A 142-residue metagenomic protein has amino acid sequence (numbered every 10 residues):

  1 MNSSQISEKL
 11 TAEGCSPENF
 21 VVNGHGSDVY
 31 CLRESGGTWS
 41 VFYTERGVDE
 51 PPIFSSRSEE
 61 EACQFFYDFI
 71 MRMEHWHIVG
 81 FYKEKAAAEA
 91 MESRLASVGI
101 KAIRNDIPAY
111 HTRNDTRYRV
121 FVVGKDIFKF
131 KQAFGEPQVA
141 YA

Functional and structural regions predicted by a protein language model:
M1-F20, I127-Y141: Negatively charged, low-complexity tracts enriched in Asp/Glu with abundant Ser/Thr
A12-S27, E92-I103: Short, solvent-exposed secondary-structure boundary motifs
N23-P51, F69-M71: Short aromatic-glycine-(Arg/Gly/Cys) micro-motifs in beta-strand/loop hairpins
G47-S58, G80: A short, exposed loop/beta-hairpin motif centered on an aromatic-Gly-Thr core
S55-I70, D126-G135: A short, charged, amphipathic alpha-helix used as a generic interaction element across diverse proteins
S56-R57, Y82-K85, G124: Conserved aromatic
E74-R104: Intrinsically disordered, low-complexity charged/polar segments
L95-I103, P108-A142: Acidic, proline/glycine-rich low-complexity IDRs
